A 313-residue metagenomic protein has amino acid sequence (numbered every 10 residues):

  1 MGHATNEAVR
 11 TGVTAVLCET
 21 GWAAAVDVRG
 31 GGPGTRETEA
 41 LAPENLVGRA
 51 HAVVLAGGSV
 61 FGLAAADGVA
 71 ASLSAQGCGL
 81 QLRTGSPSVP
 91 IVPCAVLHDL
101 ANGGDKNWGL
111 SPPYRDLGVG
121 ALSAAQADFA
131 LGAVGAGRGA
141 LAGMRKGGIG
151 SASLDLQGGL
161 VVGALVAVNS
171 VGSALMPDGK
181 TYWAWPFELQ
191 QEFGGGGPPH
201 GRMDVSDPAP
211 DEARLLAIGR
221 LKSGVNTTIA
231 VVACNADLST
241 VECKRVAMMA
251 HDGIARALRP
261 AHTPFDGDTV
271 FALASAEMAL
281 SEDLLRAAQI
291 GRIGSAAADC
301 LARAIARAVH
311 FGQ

Functional and structural regions predicted by a protein language model:
M1-V60, A64-D67, A75-Q313: A structural signal for small-residue-enriched, beta-sheet-centric alpha/beta enzyme cores and oligomeric scaffold folds
A70: Acidic/His-rich segments in extracytoplasmic proteins that coordinate ligands and/or metal ions
